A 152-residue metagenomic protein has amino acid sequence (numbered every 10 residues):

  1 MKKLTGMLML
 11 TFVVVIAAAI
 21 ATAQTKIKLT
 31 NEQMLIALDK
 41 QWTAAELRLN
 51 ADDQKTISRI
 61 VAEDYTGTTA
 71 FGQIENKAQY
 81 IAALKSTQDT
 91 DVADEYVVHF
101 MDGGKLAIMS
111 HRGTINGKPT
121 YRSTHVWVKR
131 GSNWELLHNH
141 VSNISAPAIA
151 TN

Functional and structural regions predicted by a protein language model:
M1-M9: Bacterial N-terminal signal peptides that target proteins for export
L4, I16-I60, P147-N152: Short, low-complexity N-terminal intrinsically disordered segments enriched in polar/charged residues
D39, F71, D102, R112-I115 (+2 more regions): A mature extracytoplasmic/lumenal domain signature
E46-L47, E63-E75, A83-T87: A short gly/proline-enriched turn/hairpin at secondary-structure junctions
D53-I57, Y65, Y80, M109 (+1 more regions): Hydrophobic pocket/interface hotspot
G67-T68, I108-M109, L136-H138: Short hydrophobic/aromatic-rich beta-strand segments that constitute the beta-sheet cores of beta-sandwich/beta-barrel
I81-T120: Surface-exposed, charged secondary-structure patches
T120-A148: Short beta-strand edge/turn micro-motifs at domain boundaries
